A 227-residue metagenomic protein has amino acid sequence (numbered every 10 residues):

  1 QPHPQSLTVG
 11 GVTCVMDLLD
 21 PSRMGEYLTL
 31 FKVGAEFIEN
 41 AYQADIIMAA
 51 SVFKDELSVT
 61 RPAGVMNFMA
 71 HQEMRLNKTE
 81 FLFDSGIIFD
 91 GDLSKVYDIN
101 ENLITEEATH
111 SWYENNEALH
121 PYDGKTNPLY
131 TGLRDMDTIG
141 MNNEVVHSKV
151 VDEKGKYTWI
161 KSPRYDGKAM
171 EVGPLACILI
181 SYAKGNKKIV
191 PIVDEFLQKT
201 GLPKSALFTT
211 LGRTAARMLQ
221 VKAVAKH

Functional and structural regions predicted by a protein language model:
Q1-H227: Active-site bordering "gate/hinge" segments that shape substrate access to catalytic or cofactor-binding pockets
